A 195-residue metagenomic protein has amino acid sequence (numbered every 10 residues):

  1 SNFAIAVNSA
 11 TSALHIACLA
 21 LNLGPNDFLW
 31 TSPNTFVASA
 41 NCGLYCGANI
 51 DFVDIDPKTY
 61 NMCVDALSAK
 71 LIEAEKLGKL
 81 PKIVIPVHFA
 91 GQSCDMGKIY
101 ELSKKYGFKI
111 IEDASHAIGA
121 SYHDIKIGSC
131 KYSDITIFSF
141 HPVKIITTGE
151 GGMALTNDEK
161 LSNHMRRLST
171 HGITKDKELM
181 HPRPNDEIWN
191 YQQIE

Functional and structural regions predicted by a protein language model:
S1, A13, L29-T31, G43 (+2 more regions): Hydrophobic alpha-helical segments that mediate membrane insertion or helix-helix packing
S1-S9: Conserved N-terminal alpha-helix of the aminotransferase class I/II PLP-enzyme fold
L14-C18: Short, conserved alpha-helix that lines the donor NDP-sugar binding/gating region of sugar-transfer enzymes
L19-F89, S93-K105, K109-A114, S121: PLP-dependent aminotransferase-like
A69-K70, K126-K131: Short, hinge-like loop/turn segments at secondary-structure boundaries
A117-D124, Y132-E195: Active-site region of PLP-dependent enzymes
